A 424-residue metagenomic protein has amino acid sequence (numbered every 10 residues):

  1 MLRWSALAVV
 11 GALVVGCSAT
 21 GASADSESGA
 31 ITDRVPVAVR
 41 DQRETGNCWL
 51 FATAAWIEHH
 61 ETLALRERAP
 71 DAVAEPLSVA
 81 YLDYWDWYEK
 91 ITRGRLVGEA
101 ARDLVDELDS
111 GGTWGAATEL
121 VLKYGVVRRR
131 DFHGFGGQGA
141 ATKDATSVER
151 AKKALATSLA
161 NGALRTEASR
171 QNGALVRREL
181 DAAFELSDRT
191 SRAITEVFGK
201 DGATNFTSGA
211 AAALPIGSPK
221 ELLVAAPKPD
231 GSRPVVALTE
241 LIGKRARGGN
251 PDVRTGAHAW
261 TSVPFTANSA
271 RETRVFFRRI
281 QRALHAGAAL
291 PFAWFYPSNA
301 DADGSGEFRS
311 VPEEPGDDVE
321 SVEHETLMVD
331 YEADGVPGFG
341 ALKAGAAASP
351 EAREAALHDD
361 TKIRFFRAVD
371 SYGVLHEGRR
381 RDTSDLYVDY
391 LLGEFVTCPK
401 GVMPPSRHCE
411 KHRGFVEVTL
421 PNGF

Functional and structural regions predicted by a protein language model:
M1-A8: Bacterial N-terminal signal peptides that target proteins for export
E27-S218, A225-P227, V236-T239, G243-R245 (+5 more regions): Active-site nucleophile-adjacent alpha helix/oxyanion-hole segment immediately C-terminal to the catalytic cysteine
R43, D103-L108, V148-R150, P264-V369 (+1 more regions): Active-site-adjacent substructure of cysteine-protease-like catalytic cores
S218-S269, S298, D318-V322, Y331-A333: Conserved mid-sequence domains
A341-F424: Conserved catalytic-core surface of thiol
